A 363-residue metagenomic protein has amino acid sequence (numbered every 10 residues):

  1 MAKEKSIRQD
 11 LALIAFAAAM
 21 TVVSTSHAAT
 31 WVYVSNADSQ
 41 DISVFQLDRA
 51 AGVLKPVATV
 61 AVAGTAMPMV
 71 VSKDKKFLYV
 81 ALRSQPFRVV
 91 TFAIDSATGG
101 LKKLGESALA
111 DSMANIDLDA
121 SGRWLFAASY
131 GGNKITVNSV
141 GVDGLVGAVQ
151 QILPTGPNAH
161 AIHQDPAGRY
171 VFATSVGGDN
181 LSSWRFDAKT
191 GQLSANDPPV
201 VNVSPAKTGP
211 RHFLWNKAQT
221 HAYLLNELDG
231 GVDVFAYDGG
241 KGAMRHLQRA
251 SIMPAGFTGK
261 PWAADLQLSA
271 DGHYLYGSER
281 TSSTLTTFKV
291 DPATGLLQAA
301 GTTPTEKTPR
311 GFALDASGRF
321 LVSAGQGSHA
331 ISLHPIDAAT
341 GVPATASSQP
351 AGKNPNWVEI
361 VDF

Functional and structural regions predicted by a protein language model:
V23-T25: N-terminal signal peptide c-region/cleavage motif recognized by signal peptidases
A28-R49: An edge-strand/N-cap motif at the start of beta-rich repeat modules
V34-A37, S72, V80-S84, D119 (+7 more regions): Conserved beta-strand positions in repeat-built beta-propeller and related beta-rich domains
Q46-G52, F92-G99, N138-L145, W184-L193 (+3 more regions): Short loop/turn segments immediately following beta-strands, especially the blade-tip and inter-blade linker loops
K55-A61, K102-S107, A148-L153, D197-V203 (+3 more regions): A short beta-strand motif characteristic of beta-propeller blades
P56-G122: Blade-loop segments of beta-propeller domains
A63-D74, L109-W124, P154-Y170, N202-H221 (+3 more regions): Beta-rich, blade/repeat-based domains predominating in secreted/periplasmic proteins but also intracellular
F172-G230: Loop-centered beta-sheet repeat module
